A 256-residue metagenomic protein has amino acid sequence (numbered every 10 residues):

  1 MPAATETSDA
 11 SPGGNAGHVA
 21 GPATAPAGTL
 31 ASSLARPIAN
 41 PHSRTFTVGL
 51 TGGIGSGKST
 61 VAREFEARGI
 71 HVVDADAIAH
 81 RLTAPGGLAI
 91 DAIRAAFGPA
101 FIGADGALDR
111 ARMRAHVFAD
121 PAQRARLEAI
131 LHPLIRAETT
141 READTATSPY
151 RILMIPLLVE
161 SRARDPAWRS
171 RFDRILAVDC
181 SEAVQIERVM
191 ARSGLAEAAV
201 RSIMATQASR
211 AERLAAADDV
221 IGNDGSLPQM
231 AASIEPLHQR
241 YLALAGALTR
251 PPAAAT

Functional and structural regions predicted by a protein language model:
M1-L108, L242-T256: Glycine-rich phosphate-binding loop of ATP-dependent small-molecule kinases
F46-V48, P149-L153: Generic beta-sheet signal
R68, I90-R94, E182-M190, E197 (+1 more regions): An amphipathic alpha-helix signature
H71, R174, D218-D219: Well-ordered beta-strand positions
A77-Y150: ATP-dependent small-molecule kinase phosphotransfer cores that center on conserved nucleotide phosphate-binding segments
E138-D144, R151-A191: ATP-dependent NMP and nucleoside kinases share a basic, alpha-helical "lid"
E138-T139, T147, R164-A167, A191 (+1 more regions): Small-molecule kinase domains that catalyze NTP-dependent phosphoryl transfer to phosphate-bearing small molecules
